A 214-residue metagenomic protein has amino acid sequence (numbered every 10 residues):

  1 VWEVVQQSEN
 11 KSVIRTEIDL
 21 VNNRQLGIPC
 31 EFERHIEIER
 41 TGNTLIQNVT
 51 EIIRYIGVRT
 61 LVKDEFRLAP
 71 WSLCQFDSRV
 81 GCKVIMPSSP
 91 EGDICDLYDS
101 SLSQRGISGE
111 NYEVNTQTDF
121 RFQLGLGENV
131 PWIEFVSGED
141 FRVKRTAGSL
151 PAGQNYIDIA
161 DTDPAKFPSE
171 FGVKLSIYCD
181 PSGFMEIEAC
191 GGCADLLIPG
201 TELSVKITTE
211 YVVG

Functional and structural regions predicted by a protein language model:
V1-L45, S182-G183: Extended, loop-rich substrate-binding clefts of extracytoplasmic carbohydrate-active enzymes
V13-R15, I52, E134: Residue-level detector of beta-strand face positions
I18, Y55, T209-Y211: Short beta-strand segments enriched in hydrophobic/aromatic residues within well-folded beta-rich domains
H35-E37, I52, L196: Generic structural detector for well-ordered beta-strands
E37-R40, Y55-R59: Short regulatory "switch" loops immediately downstream of catalytic or recognition motifs within protein catalytic
Q47-Y55: Short, well-ordered beta-strand segments enriched in hydrophobic/aromatic residues
T50, V205-E210: Residue-level recognition of conserved beta-strand edge/terminus positions
G57-S204, V212-G214: A contiguous, surface-exposed recognition patch within enzymatic or periplasmic domains that forms
